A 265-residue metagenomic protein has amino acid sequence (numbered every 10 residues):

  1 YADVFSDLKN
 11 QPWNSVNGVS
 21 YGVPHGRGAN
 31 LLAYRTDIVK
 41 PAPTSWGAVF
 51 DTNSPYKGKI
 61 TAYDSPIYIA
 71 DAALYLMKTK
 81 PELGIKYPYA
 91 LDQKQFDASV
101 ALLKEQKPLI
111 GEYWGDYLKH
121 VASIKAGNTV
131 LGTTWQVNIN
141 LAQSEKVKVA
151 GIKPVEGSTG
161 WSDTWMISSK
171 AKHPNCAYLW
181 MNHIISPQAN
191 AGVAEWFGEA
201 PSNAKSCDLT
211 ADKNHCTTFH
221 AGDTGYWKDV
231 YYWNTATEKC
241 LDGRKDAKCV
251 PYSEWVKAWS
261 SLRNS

Functional and structural regions predicted by a protein language model:
Y1-V121: Extracytoplasmic ligand-binding site segments that recognize negatively charged/polar headgroups
G28, V100-Q106, E145-S169: Periplasmic-binding protein-like
L31-I38, L74-L76, W161-H173, G192-W196: A bilobed periplasmic-binding-protein/Venus flytrap-type ligand-binding module shared by bacterial periplasmic
P55-K59, A126-G132: Alpha-to-beta junction loops
A73, S123-G127, I167: Hydrophobic residues within well-ordered alpha-helices
T133-K148: A ligand-binding cleft/hinge motif common to bilobed small-molecule-binding domains
T159, S168-W233: Mature extracytoplasmic/periplasmic domains
K228-S265: Conserved C-terminal helix/tail region of periplasmic/extracytoplasmic solute-binding proteins
